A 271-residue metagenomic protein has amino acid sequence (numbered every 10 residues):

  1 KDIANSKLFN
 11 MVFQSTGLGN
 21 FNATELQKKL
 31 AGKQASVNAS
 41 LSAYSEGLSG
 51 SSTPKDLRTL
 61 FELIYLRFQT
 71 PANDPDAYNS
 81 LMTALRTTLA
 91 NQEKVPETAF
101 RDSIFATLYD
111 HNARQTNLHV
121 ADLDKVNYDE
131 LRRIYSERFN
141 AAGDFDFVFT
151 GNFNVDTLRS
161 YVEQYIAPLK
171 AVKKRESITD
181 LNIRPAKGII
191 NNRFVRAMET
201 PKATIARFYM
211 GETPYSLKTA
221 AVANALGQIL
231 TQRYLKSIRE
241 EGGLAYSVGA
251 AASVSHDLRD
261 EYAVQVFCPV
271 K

Functional and structural regions predicted by a protein language model:
K1-Q14, L18-T70, L81-A90, V95-K125 (+3 more regions): M16 family metallopeptidases and their MPP-like homologs
L66-P75, Y165-K173, Y246: A common structural junction motif
H111, A141, D146-I205, Y209-G211: An aromatic/glycine/proline-enriched structural segment found at the starts of mature extracellular/organellar domains
S136-R138, V195-E199, V254-L258: Replace "in large, NTP-powered and nucleic-acid-processing enzymes" with "in large, NTP-powered factors and other
G227, L235-K236: Long, His/Glu/Asp-enriched segments that create or flank divalent metal/ion-associated functional microenvironments
